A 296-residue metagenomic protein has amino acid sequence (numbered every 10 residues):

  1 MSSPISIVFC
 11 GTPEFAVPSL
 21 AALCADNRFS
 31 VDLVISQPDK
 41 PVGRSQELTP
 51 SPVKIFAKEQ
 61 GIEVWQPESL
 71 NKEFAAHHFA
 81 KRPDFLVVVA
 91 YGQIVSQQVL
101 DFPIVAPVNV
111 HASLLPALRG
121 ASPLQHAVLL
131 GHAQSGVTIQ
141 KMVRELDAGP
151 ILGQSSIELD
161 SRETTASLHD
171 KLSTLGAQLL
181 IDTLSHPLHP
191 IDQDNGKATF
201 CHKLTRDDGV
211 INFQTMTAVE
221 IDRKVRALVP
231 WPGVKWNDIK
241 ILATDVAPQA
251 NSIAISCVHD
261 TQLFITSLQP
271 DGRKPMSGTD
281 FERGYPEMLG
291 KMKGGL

Functional and structural regions predicted by a protein language model:
M1-R44: N-terminal Rossmann-like dinucleotide-binding module
N27, Q60, F102-P103: Short, structured coil segments at secondary-structure junctions
V31, E63-V64, P107, S135: Hydrophobic beta-strand scaffold residues
K40-K58: N-terminal beta-loop-helix "entrance" segment that forms/cooperates in small-molecule cofactor or anionic ligand
E63-F74: Glycine-rich, highly charged phosphate/nucleotide-binding loops
K72-R82: Short amphipathic alpha-helix with an adjacent loop that forms part of the alpha/beta core around
F85-C201: Donor/substrate-binding cores of folate-linked one-carbon enzymes
N195-L296: Internal anion-binding site segments
